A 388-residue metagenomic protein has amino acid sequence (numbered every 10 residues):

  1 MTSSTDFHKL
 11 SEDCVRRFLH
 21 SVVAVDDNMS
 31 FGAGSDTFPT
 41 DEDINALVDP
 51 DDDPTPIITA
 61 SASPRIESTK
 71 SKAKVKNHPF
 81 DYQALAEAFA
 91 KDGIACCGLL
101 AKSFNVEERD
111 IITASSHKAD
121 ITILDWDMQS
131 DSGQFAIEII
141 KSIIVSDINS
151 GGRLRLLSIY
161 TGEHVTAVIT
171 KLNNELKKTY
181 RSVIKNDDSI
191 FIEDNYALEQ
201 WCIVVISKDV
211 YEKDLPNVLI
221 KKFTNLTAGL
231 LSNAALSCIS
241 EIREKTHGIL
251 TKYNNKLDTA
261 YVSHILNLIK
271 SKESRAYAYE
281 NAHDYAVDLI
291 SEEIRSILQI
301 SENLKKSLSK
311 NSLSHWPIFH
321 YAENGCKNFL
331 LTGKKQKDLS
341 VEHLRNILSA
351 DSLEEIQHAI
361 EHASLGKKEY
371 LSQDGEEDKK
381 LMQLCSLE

Functional and structural regions predicted by a protein language model:
M1-E355, A363, D374, K379-K380: Extended charged low-complexity segments that act as oligomerization/scaffolding linkers
S386-L387: Short N-terminal edge-element motif at the start of the domain
